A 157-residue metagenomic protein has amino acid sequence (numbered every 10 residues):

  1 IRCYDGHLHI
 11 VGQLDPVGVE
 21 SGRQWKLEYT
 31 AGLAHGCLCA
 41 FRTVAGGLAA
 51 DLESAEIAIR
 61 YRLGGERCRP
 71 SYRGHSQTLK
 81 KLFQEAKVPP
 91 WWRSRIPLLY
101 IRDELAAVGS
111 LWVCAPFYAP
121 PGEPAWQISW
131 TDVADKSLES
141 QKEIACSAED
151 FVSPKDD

Functional and structural regions predicted by a protein language model:
I1-D157: AMP-forming adenylation/ATP pyrophosphatase catalytic core
